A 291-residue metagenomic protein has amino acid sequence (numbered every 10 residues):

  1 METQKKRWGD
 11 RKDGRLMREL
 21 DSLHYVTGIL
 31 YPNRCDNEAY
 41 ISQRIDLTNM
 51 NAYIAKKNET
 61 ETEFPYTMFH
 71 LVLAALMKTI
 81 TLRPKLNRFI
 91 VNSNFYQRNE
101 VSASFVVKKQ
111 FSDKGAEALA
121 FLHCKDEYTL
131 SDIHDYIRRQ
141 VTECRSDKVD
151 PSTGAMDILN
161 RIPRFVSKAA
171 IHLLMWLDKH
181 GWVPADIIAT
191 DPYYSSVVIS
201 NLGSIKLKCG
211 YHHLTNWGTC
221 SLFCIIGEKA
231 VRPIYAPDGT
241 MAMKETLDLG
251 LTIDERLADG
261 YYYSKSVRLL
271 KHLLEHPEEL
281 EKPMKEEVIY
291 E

Functional and structural regions predicted by a protein language model:
M1-E291: C-terminal catalytic/motor cores of large multi-domain enzyme assemblies
